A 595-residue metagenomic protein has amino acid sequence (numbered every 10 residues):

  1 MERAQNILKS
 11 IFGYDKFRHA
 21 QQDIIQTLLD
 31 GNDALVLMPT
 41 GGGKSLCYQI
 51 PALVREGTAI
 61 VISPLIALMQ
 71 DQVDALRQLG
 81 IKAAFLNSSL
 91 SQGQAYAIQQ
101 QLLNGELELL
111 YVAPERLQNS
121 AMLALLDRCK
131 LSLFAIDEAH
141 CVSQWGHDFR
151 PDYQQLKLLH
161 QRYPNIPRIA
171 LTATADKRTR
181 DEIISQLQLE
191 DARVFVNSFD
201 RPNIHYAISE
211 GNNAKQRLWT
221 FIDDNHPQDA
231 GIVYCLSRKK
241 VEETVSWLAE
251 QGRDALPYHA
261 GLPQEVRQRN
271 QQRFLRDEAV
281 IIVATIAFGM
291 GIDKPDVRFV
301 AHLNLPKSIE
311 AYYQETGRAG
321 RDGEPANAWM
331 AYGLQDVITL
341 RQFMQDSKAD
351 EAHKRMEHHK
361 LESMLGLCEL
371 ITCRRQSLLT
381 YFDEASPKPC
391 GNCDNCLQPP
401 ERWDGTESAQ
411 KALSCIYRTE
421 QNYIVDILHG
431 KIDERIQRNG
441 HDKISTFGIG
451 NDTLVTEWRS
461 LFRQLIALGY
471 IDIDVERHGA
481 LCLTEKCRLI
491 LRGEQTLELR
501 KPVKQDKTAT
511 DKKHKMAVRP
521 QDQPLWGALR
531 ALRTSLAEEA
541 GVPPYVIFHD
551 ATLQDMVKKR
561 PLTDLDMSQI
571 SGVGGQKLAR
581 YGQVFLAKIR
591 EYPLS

Functional and structural regions predicted by a protein language model:
M1-A4, M356-H358, P387-S595: Accessory DNA-binding and partner-docking regions appended to nucleic-acid-acting proteins, especially the terminal
E2-I11, D15-H19, D23-L35, P39-S45 (+5 more regions): Helicase motor core with emphasis on the C-terminal RecA-like subdomain
L28, F274, C368, I416 (+1 more regions): Short helix-to-turn junction characteristic of helix-turn-helix DNA-binding domains, especially the helix
K360-A385, L525, A531, E538-A540: C-terminal accessory regions
